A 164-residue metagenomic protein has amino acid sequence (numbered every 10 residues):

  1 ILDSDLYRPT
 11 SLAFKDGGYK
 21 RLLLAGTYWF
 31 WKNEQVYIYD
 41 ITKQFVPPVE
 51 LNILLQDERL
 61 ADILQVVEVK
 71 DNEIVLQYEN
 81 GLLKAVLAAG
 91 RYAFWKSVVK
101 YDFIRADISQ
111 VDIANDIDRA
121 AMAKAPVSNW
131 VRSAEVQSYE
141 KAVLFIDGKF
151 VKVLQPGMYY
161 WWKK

Functional and structural regions predicted by a protein language model:
I1-K164: N-terminal hydrophobic membrane-entry segments
